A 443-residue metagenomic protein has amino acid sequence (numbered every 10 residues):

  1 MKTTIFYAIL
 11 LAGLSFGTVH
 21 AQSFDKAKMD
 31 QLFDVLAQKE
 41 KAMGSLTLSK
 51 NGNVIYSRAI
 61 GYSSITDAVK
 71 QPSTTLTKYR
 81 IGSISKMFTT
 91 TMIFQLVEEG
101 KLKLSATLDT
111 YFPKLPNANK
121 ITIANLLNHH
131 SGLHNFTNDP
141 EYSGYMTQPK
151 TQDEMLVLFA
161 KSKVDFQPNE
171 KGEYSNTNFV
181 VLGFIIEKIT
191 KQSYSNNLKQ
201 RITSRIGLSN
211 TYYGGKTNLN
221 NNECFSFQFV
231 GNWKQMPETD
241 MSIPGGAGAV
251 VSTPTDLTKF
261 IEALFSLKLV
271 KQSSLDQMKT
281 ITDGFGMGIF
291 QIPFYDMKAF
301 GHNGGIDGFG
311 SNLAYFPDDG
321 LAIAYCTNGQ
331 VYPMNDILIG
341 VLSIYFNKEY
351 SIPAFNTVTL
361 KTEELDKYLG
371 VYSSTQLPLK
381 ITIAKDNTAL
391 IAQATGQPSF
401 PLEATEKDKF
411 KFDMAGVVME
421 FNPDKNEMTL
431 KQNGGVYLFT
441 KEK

Functional and structural regions predicted by a protein language model:
M1-D25: Bacterial Sec-dependent N-terminal signal peptides
A8, A12, G17, Q148-G183 (+2 more regions): Hydrophobic, helix-prone linear segments
Q22-R58, T190, N196-K199, S204 (+1 more regions): Catalytic loop of the DD-peptidase/beta-lactamase superfamily, centered on the K-T-G motif and neighboring
S23, V35-Q38, A42, N51-N53 (+4 more regions): Active-site-proximal loop and beta-strand segments within enzyme catalytic domains
K26, I55, F88, F94-K114 (+2 more regions): Short, well-structured active-site flanking segments
I55, P116-I123, G132-N138, S195 (+2 more regions): Secretory-pathway/luminal and periplasmic proteins that interact with or process carbohydrate-rich
T89-T90, N178-G183, T255-K259: Well-ordered alpha-helical segments within folded domains of soluble proteins
D109, G183-I186, I261: Amphipathic alpha-helical segments within well-ordered protein domains
